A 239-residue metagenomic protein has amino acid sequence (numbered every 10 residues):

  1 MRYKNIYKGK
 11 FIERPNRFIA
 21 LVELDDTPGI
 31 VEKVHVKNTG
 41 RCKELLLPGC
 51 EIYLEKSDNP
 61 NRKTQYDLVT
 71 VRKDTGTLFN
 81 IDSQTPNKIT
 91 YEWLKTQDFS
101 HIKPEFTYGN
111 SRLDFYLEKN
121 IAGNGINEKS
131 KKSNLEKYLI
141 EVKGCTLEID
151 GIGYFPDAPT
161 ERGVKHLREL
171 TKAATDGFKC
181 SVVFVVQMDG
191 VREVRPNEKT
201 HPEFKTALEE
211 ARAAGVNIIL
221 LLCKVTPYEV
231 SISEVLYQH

Functional and structural regions predicted by a protein language model:
G9, L113-K129, S133-D157, L170: Conserved catalytic cores of phosphodiester-cleaving nucleases, focusing on short active-site segments
E13, K56-N61: Short, charged beta-turn/beta-strand-edge "cap" motif at the junction between a beta-strand and an adjacent loop
N16-L21: Short aromatic-glycine-enriched beta-strand elements
G40-Y53: Short nucleic-acid-contacting surface segments enriched for D/E, G, S/T with interspersed K/R
K43, T75-P104, A122-E128: Acidic-basic catalytic patches of nuclease active cores, encompassing PD-(D/E)XK and other metal-cofactor nuclease
R62-T75: OB-fold/S1-family single-stranded nucleic acid-binding modules
G151-E161, R168-T200, L222: Nucleic-acid nuclease catalytic cores
M188-H239: Domain-level recognition of nuclease-like catalytic cores that cleave nucleotide substrates
